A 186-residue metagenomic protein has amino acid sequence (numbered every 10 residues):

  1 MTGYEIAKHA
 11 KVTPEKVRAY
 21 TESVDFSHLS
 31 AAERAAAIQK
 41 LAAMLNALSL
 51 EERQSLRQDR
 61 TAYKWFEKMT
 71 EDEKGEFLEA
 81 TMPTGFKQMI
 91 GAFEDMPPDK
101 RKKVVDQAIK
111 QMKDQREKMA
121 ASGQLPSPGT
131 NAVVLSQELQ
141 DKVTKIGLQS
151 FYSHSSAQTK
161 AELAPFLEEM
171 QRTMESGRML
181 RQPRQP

Functional and structural regions predicted by a protein language model:
G3, K8-K11, K87, K142 (+1 more regions): Residue-level signal for the start and early helices of compact helical domains
G3-E76, L180-R184: Immediate post-signal-peptide N-terminus of mature secreted/exported proteins
M44, A80, A92, F166-E169 (+1 more regions): Residues that form generic nucleotide/phosphate-binding pockets
L50, K113-E117, R172, M179: A generic secondary-structure boundary signal that marks alpha-helix termini
R60-Y152: Non-cytosolic head/periplasmic domains of membrane-anchored proteins
A157-P186: Extracytoplasmic/luminal low-complexity segments enriched in Pro/Gly and acidic/polar residues that act as flexible
